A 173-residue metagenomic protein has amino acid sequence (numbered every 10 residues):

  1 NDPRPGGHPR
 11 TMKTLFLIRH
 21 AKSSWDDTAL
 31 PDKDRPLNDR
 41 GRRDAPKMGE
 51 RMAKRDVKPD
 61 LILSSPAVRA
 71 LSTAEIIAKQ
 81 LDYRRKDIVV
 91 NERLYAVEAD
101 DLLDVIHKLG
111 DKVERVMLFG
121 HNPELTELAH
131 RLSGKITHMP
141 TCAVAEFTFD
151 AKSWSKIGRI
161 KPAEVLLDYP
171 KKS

Functional and structural regions predicted by a protein language model:
N1-T11: Short, Lys/Arg-enriched N-terminal segments with co-localized hydrophobic residues within the first ~10-30 amino acids
K13-T14, I18-L94, D101, I136-M139 (+1 more regions): Active-site-proximal alpha-helix that buttresses catalytic centers in soluble enzyme cores
D27, L128, I157: Residues that scaffold the ATP/ADP-binding catalytic core of kinase and kinase-like folds
L103-K108: Short, surface-exposed amphipathic charged segments that create phosphate/polyanion-binding patches used for binding
L109-M117, N122-A143, A151: Non-DNA-binding regulatory cores of transcription-related proteins, predominantly C-terminal effector-binding
K135-V165, P170: Domain-level recognition of soluble alpha/beta enzyme cores, biased toward histidine phosphatases/phosphomutases
